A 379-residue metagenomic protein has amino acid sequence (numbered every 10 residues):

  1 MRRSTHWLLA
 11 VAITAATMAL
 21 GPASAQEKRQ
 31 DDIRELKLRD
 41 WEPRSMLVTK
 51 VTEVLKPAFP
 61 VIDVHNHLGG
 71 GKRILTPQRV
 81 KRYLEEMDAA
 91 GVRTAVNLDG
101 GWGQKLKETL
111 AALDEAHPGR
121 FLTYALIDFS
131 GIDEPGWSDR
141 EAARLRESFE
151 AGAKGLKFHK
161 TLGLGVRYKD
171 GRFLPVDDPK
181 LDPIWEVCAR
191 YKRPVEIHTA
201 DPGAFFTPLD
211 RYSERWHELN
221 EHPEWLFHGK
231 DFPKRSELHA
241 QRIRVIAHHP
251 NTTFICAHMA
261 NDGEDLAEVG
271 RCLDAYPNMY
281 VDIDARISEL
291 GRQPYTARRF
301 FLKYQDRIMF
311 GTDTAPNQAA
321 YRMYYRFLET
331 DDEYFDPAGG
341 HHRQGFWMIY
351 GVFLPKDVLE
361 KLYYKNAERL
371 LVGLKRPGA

Functional and structural regions predicted by a protein language model:
L9-A19: Bacterial N-terminal signal peptides
R29-K72: Replace "His-x-His-based motif
R29-P43, L106-W225: Active-site gating/metal-coordination segments in enzymes
E53-K56, Y83-A89, E108-F121, A143-A153 (+4 more regions): Acidic (Asp/Glu)-rich catalytic clusters
I62, N66-H67, R82-Q104, F121-D128 (+2 more regions): Divalent metal-dependent hydrolysis catalytic cores, especially in the metallo-beta-lactamase
H65-G69, H198, H258: Histidine-centered divalent metal-coordination motifs
G69-Q78, L98-K107, S130-D139, V166 (+4 more regions): Acidic-and-aromatic substrate-binding clefts and catalytic sites of carbohydrate-active enzymes
K230-A379: H/E-rich (His + Asp/Glu) clusters that bind or coordinate divalent metals
